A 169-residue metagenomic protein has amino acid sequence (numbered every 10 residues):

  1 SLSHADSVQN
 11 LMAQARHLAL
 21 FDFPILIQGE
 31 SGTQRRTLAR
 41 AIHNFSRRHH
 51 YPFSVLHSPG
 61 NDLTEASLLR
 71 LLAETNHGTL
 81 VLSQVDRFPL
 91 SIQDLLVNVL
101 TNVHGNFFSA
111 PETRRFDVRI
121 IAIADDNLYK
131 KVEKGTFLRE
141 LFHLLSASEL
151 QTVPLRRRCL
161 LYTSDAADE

Functional and structural regions predicted by a protein language model:
S1-V132, V153-R157: AAA+ ATPase active-site-proximal loops
H43, S146, D168: Catalytic Tyr-X3-Lys helix of short-chain dehydrogenase/reductase
V99, L144, S148: ABC-type ATPase nucleotide-binding domain
Y162-A167: Conserved small/polar residues in nucleotide/adenosyl-binding loops
